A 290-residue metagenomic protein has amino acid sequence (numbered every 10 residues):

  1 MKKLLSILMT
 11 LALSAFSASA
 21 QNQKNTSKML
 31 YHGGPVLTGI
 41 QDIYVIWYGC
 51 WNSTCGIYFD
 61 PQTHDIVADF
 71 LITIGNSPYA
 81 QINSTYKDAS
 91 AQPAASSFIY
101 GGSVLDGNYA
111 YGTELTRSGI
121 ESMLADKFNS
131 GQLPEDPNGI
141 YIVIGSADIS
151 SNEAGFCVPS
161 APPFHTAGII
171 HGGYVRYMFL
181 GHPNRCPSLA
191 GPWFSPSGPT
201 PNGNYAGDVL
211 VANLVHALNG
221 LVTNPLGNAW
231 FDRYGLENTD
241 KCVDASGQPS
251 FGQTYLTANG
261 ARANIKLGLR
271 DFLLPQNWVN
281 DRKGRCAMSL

Functional and structural regions predicted by a protein language model:
K2-T10: Sec-dependent signal peptide recognition, specifically the positively charged N-region followed immediately by
L11-A18: Hydrophobic h-region of N-terminal signal peptides that target proteins for export in Gram-negative bacteria
Q21-M123: N-terminal carbohydrate-binding/catalytic regions of secreted carbohydrate-active enzymes
D42-W47, N83-S84, G139-G145, R176-G181 (+2 more regions): Structural recognition of the beta-strand scaffold that forms the well-ordered cores of secreted hydrolase catalytic
W47, L71-P78, K127-Q132, G145-A147 (+2 more regions): Sec/Tat-exported extracytoplasmic proteins
G49-S53, D88, S146-N152, P183-P187 (+2 more regions): Solvent-exposed loop/turn segments at secondary-structure junctions within structured extracellular/periplasmic domains
A94-A167: Active-site-proximal segments of metallohydrolase catalytic domains
Y174-L290: Catalytic cores of secreted/periplasmic or lumenal enzymes
